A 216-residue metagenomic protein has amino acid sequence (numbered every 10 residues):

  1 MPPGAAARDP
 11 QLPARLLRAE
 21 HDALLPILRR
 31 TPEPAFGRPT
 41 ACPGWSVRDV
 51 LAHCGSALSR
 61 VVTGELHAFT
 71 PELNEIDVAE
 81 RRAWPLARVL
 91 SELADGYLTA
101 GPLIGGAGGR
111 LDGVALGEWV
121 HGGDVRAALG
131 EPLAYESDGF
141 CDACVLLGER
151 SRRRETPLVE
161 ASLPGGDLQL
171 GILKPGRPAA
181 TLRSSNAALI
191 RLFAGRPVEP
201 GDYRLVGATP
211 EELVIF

Functional and structural regions predicted by a protein language model:
M1-L12, G55-A107, E131-L133: Short, helix-capping/interhelical loops that line the mouth of catalytic, cofactor-, or ligand-binding pockets
P2-P13, G37, L66-A68, G105-F216: Structured surface interface patches that mediate subunit assembly and partner/cofactor docking
P2-P34: Hydrophobic, proline/glycine-rich low-complexity stretches
H21, G44-V47: Surface/interface-facing alpha-helical segments and adjacent flexible terminal/loop regions used for partner/assembly
H21, L28-A35, C54, L58-E65 (+2 more regions): Short amphipathic alpha-helical segments enriched in hydrophobics
P26-W45, H67, P102-G109: Helix-loop segments that flank and shape redox-cofactor active sites
S46-V47, P85, S185: Short, structural beta-strand-to-alpha-helix junction motif
